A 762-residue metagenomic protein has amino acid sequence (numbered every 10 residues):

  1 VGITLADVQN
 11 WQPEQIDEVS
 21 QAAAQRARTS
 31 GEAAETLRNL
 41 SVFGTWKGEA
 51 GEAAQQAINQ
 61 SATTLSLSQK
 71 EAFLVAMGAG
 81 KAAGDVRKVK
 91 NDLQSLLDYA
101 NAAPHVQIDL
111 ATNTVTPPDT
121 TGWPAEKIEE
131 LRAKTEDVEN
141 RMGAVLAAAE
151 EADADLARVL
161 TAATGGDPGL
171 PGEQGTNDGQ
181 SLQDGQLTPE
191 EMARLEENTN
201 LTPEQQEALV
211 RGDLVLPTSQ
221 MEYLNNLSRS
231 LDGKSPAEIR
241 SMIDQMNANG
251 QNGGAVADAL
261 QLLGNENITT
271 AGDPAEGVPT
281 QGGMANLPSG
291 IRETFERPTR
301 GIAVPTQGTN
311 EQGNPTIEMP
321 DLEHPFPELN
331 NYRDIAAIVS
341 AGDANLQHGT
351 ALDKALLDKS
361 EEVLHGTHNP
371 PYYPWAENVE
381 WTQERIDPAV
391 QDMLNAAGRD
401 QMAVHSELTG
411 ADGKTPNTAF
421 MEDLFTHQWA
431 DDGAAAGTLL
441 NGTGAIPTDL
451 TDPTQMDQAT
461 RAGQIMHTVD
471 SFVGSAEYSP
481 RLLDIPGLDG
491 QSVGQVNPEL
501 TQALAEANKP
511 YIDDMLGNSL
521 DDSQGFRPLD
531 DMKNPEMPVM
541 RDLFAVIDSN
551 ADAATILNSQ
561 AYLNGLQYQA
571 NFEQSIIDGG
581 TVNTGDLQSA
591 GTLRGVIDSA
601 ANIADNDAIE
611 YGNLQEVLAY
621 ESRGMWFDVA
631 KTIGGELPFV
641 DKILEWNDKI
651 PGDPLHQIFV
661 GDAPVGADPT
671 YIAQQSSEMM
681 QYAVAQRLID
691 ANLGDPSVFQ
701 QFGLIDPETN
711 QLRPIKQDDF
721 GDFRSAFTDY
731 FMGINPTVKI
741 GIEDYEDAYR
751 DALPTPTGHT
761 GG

Functional and structural regions predicted by a protein language model:
V1-G169, T755-G762: N-terminal secretion-targeting helices of virulence/extracellular proteins, encompassing both classical Sec signal
L170-P756: Non-catalytic all-alpha helical scaffold/repeat segments
